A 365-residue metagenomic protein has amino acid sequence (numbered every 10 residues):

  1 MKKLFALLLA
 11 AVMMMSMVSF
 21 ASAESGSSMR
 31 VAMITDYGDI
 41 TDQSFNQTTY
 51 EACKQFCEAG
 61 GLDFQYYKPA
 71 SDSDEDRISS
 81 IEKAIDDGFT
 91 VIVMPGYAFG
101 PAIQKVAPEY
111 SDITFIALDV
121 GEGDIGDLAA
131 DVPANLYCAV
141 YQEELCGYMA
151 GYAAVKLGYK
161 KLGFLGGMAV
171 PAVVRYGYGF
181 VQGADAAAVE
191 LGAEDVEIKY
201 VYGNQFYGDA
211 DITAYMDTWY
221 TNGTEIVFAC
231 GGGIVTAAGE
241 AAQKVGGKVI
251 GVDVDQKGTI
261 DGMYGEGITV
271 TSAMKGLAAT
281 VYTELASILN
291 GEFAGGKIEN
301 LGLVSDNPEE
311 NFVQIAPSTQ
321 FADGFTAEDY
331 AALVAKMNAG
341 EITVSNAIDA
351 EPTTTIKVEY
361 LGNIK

Functional and structural regions predicted by a protein language model:
M1-M29, G362-K365: Short, low-complexity disordered leader/linker segments with a strong preference for bacterial N-terminal type II
A23-K365: A residue-level marker of the well-folded mature domains of exported/periplasmic proteins
